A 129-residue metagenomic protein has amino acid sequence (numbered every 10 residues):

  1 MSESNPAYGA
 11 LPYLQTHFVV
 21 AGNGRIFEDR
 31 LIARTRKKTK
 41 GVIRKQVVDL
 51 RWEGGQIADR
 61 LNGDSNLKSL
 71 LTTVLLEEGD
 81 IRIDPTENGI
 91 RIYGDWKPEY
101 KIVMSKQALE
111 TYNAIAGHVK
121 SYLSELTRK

Functional and structural regions predicted by a protein language model:
M1-P6: Short N-terminal edge-element motif at the start of the domain
A7-Y13, A21-K129: Charged, low-complexity intrinsically disordered regions
